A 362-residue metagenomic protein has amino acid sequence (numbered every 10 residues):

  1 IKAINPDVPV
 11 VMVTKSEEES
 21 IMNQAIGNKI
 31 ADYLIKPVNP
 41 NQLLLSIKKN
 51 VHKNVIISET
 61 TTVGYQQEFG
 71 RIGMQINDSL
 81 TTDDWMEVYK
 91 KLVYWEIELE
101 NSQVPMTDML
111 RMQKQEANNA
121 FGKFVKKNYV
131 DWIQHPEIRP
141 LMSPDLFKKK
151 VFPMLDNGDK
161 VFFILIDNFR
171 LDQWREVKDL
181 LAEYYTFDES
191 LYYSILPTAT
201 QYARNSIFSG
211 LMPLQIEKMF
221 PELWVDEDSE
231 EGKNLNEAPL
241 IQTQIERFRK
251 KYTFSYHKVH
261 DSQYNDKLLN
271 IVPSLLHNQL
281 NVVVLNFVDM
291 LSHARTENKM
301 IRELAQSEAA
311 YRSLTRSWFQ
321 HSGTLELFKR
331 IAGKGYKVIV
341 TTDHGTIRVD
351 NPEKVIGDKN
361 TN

Functional and structural regions predicted by a protein language model:
A3, S16-D32: Alpha4 helix (beta4-alpha4-beta5 surface) of REC/receiver domains from two-component response regulators
I4-P9: His-Asp phosphorelay/catalytic-motif detector in bacterial-type signaling
S20, K48-T61: The C-terminal output helix
S20, V38-I47: C-terminal output helix
I56-I133, E137-P140, D179-T186, Y193-A310: His/Asp/Glu-rich, glycine-adjacent segments that coordinate divalent cations and/or stabilize oxyanion chemistry on
G158-V177, I207, N281-V284, T324 (+2 more regions): Beta-strand elements within well-structured catalytic alpha/beta cores of enzymes that handle phosphate/sulfate esters
